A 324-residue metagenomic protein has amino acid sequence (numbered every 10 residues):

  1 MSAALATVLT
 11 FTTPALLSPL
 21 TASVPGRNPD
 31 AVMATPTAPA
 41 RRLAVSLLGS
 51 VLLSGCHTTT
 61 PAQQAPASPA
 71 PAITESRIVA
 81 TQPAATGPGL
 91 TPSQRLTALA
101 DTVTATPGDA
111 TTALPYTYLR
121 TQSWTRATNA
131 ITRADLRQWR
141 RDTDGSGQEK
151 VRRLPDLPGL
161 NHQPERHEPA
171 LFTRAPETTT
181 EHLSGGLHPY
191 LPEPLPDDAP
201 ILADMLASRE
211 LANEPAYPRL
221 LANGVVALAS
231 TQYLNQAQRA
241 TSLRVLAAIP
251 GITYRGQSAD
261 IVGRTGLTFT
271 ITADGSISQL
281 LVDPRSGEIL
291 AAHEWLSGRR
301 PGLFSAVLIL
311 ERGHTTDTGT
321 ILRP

Functional and structural regions predicted by a protein language model:
M1-P19, A34-T60, L246: Secretory targeting and sorting signals
S2, A6, A22, D30-A31 (+6 more regions): Residue-level marker of intrinsically disordered, low-complexity segments enriched for small/polar residues
F11, V24-N28, G55, L281 (+1 more regions): Intrinsically disordered, low-complexity peptide-like regions
A15-A38, T59-T60, A65-I73, R77-I78: Terminal targeting segments of Actinobacterial cell-envelope proteins
T21-S23, D30-P36, A40-R41, V51 (+5 more regions): A general, composition-driven signal for non-globular sequence regions
C56-P324: Intrinsically disordered, low-complexity prosegments and terminal tails associated with secretory/extracytoplasmic
